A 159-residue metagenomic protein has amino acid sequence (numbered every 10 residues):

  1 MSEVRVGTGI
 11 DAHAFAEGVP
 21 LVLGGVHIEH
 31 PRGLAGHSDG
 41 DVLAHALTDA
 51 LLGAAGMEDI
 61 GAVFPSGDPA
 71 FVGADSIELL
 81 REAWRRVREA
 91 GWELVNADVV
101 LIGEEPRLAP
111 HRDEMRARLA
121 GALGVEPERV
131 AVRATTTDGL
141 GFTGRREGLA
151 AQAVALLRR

Functional and structural regions predicted by a protein language model:
S2-R118, A122-L123: RNase III-family endoribonuclease catalytic core
E126-R129: Short acidic capping loops at alpha-helix termini that bridge into adjacent secondary structure
V132-T136: Pyridoxal 5′-phosphate
R145-R159: C-terminal edge-of-domain segments
